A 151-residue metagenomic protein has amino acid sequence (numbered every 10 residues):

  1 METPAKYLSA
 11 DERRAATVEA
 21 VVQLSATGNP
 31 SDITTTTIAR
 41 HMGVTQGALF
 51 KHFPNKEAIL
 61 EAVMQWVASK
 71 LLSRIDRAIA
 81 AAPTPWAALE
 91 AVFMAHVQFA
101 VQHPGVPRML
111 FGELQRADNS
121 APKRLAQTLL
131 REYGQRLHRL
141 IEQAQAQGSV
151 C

Functional and structural regions predicted by a protein language model:
M1-E12: N-terminal intrinsically disordered/low-complexity leader segments
R13, K56, V63, V67 (+6 more regions): Hydrophobic/aromatic residues within well-ordered alpha-helical segments
A16, A20, L24-A58, A62: Helix-turn-helix
A62, D76-G105: Hydrophobic alpha-helical connector segments
S69-L72, D76-R77, S120-Q147: Amphipathic alpha-helical packing segments from all-alpha helical-bundle domains
V101-A121: Amphipathic alpha-helical segments used for helix-helix packing
